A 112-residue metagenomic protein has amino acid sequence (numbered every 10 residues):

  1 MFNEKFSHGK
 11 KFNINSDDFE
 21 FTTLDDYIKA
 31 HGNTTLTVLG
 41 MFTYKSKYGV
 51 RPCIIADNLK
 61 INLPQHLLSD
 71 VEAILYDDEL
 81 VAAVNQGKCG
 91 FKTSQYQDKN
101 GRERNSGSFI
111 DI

Functional and structural regions predicted by a protein language model:
M1-K60, N100, F109-I112: OB-fold ssDNA-binding interfaces and closely related basic DNA-contact patches used across DNA replication/repair
K11, L68-V71: Low-complexity, intrinsically disordered short peptide segments enriched in small/polar/basic residues
N15-D17, P64, I74: Compositionally biased, intrinsically disordered low-complexity segments
I28-T34, V71-K92: Short nucleic-acid-contacting surface segments enriched for D/E, G, S/T with interspersed K/R
V38-G40, V81-S108: Flexible glycine-rich surface loops and low-complexity tracts that mediate binding to linear polymers
R51-C53, L67-S69, Y76: Surface-exposed beta-strand edges and their flanking turn/coil or helix-capping segments
K60-H66: A short macromolecule-binding patch
